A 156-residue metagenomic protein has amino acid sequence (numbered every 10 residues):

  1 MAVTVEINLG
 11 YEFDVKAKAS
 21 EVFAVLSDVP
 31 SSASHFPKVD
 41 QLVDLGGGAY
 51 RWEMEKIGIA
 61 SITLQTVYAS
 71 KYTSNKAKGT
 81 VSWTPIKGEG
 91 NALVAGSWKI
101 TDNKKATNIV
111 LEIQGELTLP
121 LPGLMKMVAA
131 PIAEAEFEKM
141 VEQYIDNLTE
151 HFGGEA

Functional and structural regions predicted by a protein language model:
M1-A49: Hydrophobic ligand-binding cavity/cleft-lining segments
E6-E12, A49, V67-A69, L93-A95 (+1 more regions): Intrinsic-disorder/low-complexity, polar/charged segments enriched in Ser/Thr/Lys/Arg/Asp/Glu/Gln
E12-K16, V43, K71-T73, S82 (+2 more regions): Generic structural detector for well-ordered beta-strands
K18, G47, A77, N103-A106: Short strand-connecting beta-turns/loops that link adjacent beta-strands
V22-L26, S32, Y50, Y72 (+3 more regions): Hydrophobic pocket/interface hotspot
V39-D40, T66-S74, V94-D102: Hydrophobic/aromatic beta-strand elements that line small-molecule binding cavities or substrate pockets in beta-rich
D44-E89, Q143-A156: Glycine-rich portal/gate segments that line the openings of hydrophobic small-molecule binding cavities
I86-K139: Beta-strand/loop substructures that line and gate deep hydrophobic ligand-binding cavities in soluble
